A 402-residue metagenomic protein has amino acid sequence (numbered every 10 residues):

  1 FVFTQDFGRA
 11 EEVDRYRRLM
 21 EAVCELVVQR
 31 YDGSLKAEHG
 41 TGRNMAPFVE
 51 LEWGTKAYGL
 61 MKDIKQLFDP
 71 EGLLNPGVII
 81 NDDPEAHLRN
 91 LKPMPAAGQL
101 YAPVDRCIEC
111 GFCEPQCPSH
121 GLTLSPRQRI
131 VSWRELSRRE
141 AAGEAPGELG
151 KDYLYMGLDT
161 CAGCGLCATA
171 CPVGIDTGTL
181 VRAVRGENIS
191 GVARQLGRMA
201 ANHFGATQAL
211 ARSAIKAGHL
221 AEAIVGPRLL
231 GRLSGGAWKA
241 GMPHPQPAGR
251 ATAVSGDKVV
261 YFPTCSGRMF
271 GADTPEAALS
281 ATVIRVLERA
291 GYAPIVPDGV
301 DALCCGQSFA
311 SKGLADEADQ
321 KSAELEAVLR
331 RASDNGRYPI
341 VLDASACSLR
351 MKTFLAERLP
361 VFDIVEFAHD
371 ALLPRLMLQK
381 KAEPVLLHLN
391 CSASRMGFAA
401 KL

Functional and structural regions predicted by a protein language model:
V2-D6, K36-E38, N75-G77, C110 (+10 more regions): Generic beta-strand/beta-sheet core signal
V2-Q5, V13, A46-E50, V78-I79 (+8 more regions): Short acidic, glycine/serine/threonine-rich loops at helix termini
V2-R106, S125: Conserved glycine-rich FAD pyrophosphate-binding loop
V2-R9, R43-P47, A102, P118 (+5 more regions): Glycine- and acidic
D14, G59, I80-V104, E114-P115 (+3 more regions): Ferredoxin-type iron-sulfur electron-transfer modules in oxidoreductases and energy-metabolism complexes
L26-R30, I64-E71, H120, L136-E140 (+5 more regions): Change "in soluble alpha/beta enzymes" to "in soluble alpha/beta proteins
Q29, A97-F112, G150-C164, G256 (+2 more regions): Immediate flanking context of iron-sulfur cluster ligation sites
D69, T177-L402: Iron-sulfur cluster-binding electron-transfer modules in prokaryotic oxidoreductases
